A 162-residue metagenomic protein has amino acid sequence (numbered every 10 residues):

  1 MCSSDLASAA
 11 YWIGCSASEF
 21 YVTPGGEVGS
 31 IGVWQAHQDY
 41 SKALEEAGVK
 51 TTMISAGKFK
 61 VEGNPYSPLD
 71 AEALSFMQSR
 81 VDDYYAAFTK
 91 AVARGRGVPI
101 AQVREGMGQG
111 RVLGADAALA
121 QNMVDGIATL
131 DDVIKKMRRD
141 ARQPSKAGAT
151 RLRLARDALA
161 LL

Functional and structural regions predicted by a protein language model:
M1-L162: N-terminal organellar transit peptides
